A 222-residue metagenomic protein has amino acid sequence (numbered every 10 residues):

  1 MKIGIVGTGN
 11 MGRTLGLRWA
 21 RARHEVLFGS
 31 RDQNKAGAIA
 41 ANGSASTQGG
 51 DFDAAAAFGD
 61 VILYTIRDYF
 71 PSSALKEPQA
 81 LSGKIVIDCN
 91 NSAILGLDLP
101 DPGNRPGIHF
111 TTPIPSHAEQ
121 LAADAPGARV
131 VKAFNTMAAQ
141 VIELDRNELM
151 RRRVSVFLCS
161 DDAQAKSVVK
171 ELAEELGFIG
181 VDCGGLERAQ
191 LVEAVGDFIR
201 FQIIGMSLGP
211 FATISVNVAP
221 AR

Functional and structural regions predicted by a protein language model:
M1-N42: NAD(P)+-binding Rossmann beta1-loop-alpha1 motif at the extreme N-terminus of oxidoreductases
T14, R18, D124, L172: Rossmann-fold NAD(P)-dependent oxidoreductase module
S46-F52, G184: Short acidic-hydrophobic, aromatic-tinged amphipathic segments that line or gate anion-handling sites
A54-V61, D68-P102: Rossmann-fold NAD(P) dinucleotide-binding segment
N90-Q140, N147: Rossmann-fold NAD(P)-binding glycine/threonine-rich loop
V141, R151-R222: Active-site-lining helix/loop region of Rossmann-like oxidoreductase modules
